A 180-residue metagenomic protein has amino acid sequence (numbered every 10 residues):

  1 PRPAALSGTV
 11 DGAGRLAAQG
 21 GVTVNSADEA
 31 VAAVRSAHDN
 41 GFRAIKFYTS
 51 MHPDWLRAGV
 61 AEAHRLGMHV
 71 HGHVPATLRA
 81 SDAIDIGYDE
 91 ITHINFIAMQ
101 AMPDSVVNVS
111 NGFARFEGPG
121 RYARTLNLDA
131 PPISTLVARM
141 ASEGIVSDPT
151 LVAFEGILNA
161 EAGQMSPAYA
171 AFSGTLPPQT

Functional and structural regions predicted by a protein language model:
P3, G41, A63, G72 (+2 more regions): Divalent metal-coordination and catalytic microenvironments
A5, A33-M51, I97-T180: Active-site neighborhoods of metal-dependent hydrolases
G14-E29: Active-site mouth loops of central-metabolism enzymes
A30, L56, I133: Aromatic/hydrophobic pocket-lining residues that form the small-molecule binding cavity in soluble enzyme cores
V34, V60, A80-S81, V137: Generic hydrophobic/aromatic pocket-lining and core-packing "Φ" positions
L56-G67, A141: Surface-exposed amphipathic alpha-helices with a cationic face
R65-G67, D85-I91, G144: Glycine-enriched alpha-helix->loop->beta-strand junction motifs that scaffold or abut catalytic
R79-M102: Structural recognition of alpha->loop->beta junctions
